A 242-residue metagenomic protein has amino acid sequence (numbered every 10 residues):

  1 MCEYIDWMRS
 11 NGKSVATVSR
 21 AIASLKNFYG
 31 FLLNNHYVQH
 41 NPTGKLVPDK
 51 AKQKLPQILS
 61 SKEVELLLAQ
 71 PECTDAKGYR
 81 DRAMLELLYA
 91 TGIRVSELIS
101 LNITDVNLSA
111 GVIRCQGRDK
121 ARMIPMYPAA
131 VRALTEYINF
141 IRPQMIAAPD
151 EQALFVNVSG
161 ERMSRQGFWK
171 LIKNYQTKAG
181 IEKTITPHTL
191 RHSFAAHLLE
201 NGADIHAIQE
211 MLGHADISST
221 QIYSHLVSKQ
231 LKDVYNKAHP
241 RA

Functional and structural regions predicted by a protein language model:
M1-A242: Conserved catalytic core of the tyrosine transesterase superfamily
